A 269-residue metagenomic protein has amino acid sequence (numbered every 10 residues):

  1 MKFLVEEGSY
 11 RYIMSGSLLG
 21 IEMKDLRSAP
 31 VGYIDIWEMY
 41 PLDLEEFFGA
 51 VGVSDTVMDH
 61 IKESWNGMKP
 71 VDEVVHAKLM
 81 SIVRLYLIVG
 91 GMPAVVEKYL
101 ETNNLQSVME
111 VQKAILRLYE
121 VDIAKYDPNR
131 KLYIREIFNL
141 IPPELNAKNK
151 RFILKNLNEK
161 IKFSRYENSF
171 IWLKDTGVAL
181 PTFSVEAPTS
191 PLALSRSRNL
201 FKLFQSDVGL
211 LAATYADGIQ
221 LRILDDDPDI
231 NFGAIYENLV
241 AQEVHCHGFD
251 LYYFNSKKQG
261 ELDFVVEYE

Functional and structural regions predicted by a protein language model:
M1-I13: Conserved Walker B catalytic segment
K2-V5, A29-G32, R222: Glycine-rich, phosphate-binding/catalytic loops in enzymes
R11-S17, E38, F47: Structural recognition of the conserved hydrophobic beta-strand(s) that form the central parallel beta-sheet of P-loop
I13, D35-W37, L87, F204 (+1 more regions): Hydrophobic/aromatic beta-strand patches that form the interior of the parallel beta-sheet core in alpha/beta enzyme
L18-E22, P41-E45, E186, L210: Conserved nucleotide-binding/hydrolysis micro-motifs of P-loop NTPases
M23-N146: Interdomain motor-coupling "hinge/lid" segment immediately C-terminal to the ATP-binding subdomain of NTP-driven enzymes
E97-Y268: Accessory nucleic acid-recognition modules appended to NTPase machines
